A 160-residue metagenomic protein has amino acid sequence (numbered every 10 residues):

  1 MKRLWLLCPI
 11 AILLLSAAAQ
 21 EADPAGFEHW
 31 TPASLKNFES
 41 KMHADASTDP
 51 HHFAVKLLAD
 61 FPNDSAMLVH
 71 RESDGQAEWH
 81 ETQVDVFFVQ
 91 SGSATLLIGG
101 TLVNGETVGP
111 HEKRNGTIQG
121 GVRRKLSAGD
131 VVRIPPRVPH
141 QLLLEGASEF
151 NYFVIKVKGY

Functional and structural regions predicted by a protein language model:
W5-S16: Bacterial N-terminal signal peptides
A18-E81: A short, N-terminal "cap"/entry segment at the start of jelly-roll beta-barrel domains of the cupin/DSBH fold
E78, D85-F88, R123-R124, V131-V132: His/acidic/aromatic-lined binding-pocket segments of jelly-roll/cupin-type domains and related regulatory beta-sandwich
E81-L96, G100, P110-R114: Short, conserved beta-strand element in jelly-roll/cupin
G105-S127: An anionic, turn-rich surface loop/hairpin at beta-sheet edges that serves as a generic interaction/coordination patch
K125-E145: Conserved metal-binding segment of the jelly-roll/cupin
A147-Y160: A short hydrophobic beta-strand segment most commonly corresponding to one strand of the jelly-roll/cupin
